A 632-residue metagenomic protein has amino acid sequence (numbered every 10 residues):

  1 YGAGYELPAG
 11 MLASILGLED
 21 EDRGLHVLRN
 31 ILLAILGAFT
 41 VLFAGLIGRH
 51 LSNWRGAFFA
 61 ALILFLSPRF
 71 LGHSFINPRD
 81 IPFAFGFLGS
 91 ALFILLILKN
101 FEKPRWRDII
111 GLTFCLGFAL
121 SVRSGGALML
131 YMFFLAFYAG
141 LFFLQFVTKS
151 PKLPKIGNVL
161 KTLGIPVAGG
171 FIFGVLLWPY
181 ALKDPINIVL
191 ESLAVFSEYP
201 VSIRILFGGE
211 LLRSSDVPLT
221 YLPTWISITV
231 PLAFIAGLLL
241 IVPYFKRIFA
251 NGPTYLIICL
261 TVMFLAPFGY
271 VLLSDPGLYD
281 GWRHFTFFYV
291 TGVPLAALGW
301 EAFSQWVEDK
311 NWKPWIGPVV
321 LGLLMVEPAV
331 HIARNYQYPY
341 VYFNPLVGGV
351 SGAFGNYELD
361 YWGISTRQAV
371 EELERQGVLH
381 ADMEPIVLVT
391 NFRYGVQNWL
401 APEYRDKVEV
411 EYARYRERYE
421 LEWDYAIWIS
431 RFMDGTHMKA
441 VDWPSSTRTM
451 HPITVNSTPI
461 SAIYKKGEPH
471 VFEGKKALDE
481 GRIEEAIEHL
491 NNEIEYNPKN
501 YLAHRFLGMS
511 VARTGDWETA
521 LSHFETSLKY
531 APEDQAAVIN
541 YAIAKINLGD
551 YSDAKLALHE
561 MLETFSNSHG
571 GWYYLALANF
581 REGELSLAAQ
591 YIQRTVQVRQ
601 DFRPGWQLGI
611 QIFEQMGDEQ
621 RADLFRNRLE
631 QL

Functional and structural regions predicted by a protein language model:
Y1-P8, S14-E21, F118, V122 (+4 more regions): Transmembrane-lumen/periplasm boundary regions of multi-pass, lipid-linked membrane glycan transferases
I31-L51, G89-F93: Transmembrane-helix motifs of polytopic, lipid-linked glycan transferases
A60-F65, L92, L116, L120: Short helix- or helix-capping micro-motifs that position conserved polar/aromatic residues at function-defining sites
F75-P82: Short acidic/glycine- and proline-prone juxtamembrane loop motifs at membrane-interface regions of multi-pass membrane
F83-N100, G111-C115, F264, T291-L298: Specific aromatic-rich, kink-prone transmembrane helix
S90-D108, F143-V147, F565: Membrane-interface transmembrane helices that cradle and orient dolichyl/undecaprenyl
F142-S150, P294-V319: Cytosolic-side transmembrane helix boundary signature
V350-L632: C-terminal luminal/periplasmic domains and tails of membrane-associated envelope-modifying transferases
